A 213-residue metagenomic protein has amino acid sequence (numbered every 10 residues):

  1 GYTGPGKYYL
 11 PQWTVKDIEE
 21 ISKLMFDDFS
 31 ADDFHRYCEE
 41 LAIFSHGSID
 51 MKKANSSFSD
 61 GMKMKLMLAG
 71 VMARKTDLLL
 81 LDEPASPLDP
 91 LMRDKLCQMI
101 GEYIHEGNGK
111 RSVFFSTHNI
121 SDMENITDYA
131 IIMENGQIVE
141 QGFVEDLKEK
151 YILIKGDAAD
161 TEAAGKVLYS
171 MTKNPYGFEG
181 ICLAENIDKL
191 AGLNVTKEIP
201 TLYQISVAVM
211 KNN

Functional and structural regions predicted by a protein language model:
G4-L66: ABC-family P-loop ATPase nucleotide-binding domains
L79-E83: Catalytic Walker B motif of ABC-type/P-loop ATPase nucleotide-binding domains
A85-S86, I120: Short loop immediately C-terminal to the Walker-B catalytic DE motif in ABC-type ATPase nucleotide-binding domains
P90-M92: Helix N-cap at the start of a conserved alpha-helix in ABC-type nucleotide-binding domains
C97, L168-S170, N174-N213: C-terminal coupling/interaction segments
Q141-G142: ABC ATPase "signature
